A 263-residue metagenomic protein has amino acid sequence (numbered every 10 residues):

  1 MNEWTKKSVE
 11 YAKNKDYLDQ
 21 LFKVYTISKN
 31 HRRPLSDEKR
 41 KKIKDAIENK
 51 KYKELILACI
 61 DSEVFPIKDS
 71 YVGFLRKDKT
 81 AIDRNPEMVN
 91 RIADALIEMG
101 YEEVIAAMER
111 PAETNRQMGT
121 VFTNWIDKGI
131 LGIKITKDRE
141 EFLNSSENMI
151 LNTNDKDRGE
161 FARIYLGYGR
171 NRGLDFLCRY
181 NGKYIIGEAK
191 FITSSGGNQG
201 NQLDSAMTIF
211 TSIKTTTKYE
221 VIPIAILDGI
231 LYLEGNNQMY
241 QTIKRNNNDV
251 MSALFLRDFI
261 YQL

Functional and structural regions predicted by a protein language model:
M1-V121: Nuclease-adjacent, charged terminal/linker segments that flank catalytic cores
Y25, I47, L96, V121-K134 (+1 more regions): Hydrophobic, Leu/Ile/Phe/Ala-enriched alpha-helical segments that form helix-helix packing faces
E98-I105, N181-K190: Glycine-rich, often proline-containing surface loops adjacent to acidic residues and nearby aromatics that form
M108-A112, K128-Y168: A short acidic/basic microdomain associated with nuclease active sites
E113, Q117, V121, G169-R172 (+1 more regions): Short, well-structured alpha-helical interface segments that form or flank functional binding sites
R170-I186: Active-site beta-strand-loop-beta-strand hairpin of nuclease catalytic cores that positions key catalytic residues
F191-G235: Catalytic cores of nucleic-acid endonucleases
I222-L263: Domain-level recognition of nuclease-like catalytic cores that cleave nucleotide substrates
